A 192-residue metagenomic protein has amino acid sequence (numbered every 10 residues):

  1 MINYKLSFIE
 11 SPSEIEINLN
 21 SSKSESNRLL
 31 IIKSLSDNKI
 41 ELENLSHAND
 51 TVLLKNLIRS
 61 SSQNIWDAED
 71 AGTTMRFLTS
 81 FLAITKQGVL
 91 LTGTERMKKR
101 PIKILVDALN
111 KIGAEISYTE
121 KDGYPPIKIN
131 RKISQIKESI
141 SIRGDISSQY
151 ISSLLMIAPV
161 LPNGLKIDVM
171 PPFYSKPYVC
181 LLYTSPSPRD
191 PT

Functional and structural regions predicted by a protein language model:
M1-I17, I32, H47-D70, A114-G144 (+1 more regions): Self-splicing inteins and homing endonuclease
E16-N20, E41-E43, I65-W66, T94-R96 (+2 more regions): Short, recurring structural edge motifs at helix starts
L19-N56, R76-F77: N-terminal glycine-rich anion-binding loops that anchor highly charged ligand groups
T73-T79, I146-Y150, L155: Intrinsic, low-complexity N-terminal interaction/targeting segments
F77, F81-S141: Hydrophobic alpha-helical hairpins/lids featuring a short glycine-rich hinge
I157-D168: Internal alpha/beta core interface subdomains
Y183, P188-T192: Single conserved hydrophobic/aromatic residue that forms the stacking wall/gate of nucleotide- or nucleobase-binding
